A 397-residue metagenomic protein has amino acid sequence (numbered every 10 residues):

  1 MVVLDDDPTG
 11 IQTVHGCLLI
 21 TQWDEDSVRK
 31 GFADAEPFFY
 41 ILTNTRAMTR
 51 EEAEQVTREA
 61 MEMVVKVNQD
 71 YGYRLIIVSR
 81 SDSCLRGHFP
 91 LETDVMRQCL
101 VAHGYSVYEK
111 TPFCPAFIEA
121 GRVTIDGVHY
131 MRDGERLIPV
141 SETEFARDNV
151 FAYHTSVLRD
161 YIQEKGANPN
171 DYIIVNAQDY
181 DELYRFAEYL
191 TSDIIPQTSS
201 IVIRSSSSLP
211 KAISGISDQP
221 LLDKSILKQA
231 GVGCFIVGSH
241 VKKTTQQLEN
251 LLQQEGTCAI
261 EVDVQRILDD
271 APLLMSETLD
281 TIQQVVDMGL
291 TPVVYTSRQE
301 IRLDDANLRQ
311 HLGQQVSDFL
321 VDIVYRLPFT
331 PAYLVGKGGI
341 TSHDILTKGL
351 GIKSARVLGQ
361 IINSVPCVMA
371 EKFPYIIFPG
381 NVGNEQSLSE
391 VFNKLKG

Functional and structural regions predicted by a protein language model:
M1, D5, Q12-H15, S27-R29 (+5 more regions): Cap/lid and interdomain-hinge subdomains that line or gate substrate/regulatory clefts in soluble alpha/beta enzymes
V3-D5, I77-R80, S106-P115, P169-A177 (+7 more regions): General beta-strand structural signal in soluble alpha/beta enzymes
P8-G10, S81-L91, I118-A120, D179-E182 (+4 more regions): Gly/Ser/Thr-rich loops at beta-strand to alpha-helix junctions that form or flank small-molecule/cofactor-binding
Q12-Y40, E277-L290, R356-K372: N-terminal short beta-loop-beta anion/metal-coordinating cradle
C17-T21, T330-A332, I340-E390: Conserved, well-ordered active-site substructure
R86-E92, D305-H311, D344-G351: Short glycine/threonine-rich loop-to-helix capping motif typified by GTGT followed within a few residues by an Asp-Pro
G127-T281: Conserved, well-structured core segments that form the ligand-binding/active-site neighborhood of functional domains
I282-K337: C-terminal structural cap/anchor segments
